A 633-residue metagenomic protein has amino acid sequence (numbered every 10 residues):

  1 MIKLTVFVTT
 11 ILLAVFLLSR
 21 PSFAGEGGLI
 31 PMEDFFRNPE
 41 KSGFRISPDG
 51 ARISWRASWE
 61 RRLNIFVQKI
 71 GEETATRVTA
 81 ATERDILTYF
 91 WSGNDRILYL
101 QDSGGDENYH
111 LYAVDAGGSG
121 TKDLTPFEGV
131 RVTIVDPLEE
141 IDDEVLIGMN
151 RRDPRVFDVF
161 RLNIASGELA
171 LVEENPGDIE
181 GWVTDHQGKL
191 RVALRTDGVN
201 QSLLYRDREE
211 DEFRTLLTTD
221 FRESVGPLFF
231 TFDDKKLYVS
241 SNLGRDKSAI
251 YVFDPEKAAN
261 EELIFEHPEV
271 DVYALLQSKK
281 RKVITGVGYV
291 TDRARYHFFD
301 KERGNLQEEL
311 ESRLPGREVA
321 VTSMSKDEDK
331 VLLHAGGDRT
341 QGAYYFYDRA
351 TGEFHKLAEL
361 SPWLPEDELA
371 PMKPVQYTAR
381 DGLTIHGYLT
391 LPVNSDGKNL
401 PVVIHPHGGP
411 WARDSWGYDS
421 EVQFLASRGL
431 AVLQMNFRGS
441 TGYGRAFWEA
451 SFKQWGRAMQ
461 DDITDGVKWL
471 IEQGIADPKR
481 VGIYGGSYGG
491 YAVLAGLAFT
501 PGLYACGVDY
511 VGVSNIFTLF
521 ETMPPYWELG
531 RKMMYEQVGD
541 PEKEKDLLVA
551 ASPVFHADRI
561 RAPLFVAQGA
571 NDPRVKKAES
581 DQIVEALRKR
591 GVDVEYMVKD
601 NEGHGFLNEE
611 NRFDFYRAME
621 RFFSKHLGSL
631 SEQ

Functional and structural regions predicted by a protein language model:
M1-V6: Positively charged n-region of N-terminal signal peptides that target proteins for export
F7-S19: Bacterial N-terminal signal peptides
S22-A24: Boundary at the C-terminal end of the N-terminal hydrophobic targeting segment
F36-S42, P48, E60-I65, A80-L87 (+4 more regions): Peripheral, non-catalytic segments that deliver or gate enzyme domains
S240, T390, H405-P406, Y484 (+1 more regions): Short hydrophobic segments within beta-strands
K398-G408: Short beta-strand element of the alpha/beta-hydrolase
V402, A426-N436, E595: A fold-wide structural signal in alpha/beta-hydrolase
F437-Q633: Active-site-proximal cap/loop segments of hydrolase catalytic domains
